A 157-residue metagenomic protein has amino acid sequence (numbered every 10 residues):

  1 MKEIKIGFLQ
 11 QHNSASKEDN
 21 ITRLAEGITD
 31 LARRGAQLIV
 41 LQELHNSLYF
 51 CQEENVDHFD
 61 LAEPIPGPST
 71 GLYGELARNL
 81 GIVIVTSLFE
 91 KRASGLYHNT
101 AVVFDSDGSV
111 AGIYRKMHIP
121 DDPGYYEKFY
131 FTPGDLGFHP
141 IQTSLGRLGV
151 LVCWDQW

Functional and structural regions predicted by a protein language model:
M1-G7: Extreme N-terminal starter segment of soluble prokaryotic enzymes
G7-L9, I39, G149-L151: Hydrophobic positions in the central parallel beta-sheet of the AAA+
Q10-A15: Short polar catalytic/cofactor-binding loops
K17, E26-S106: Cys-nucleophile CN-hydrolase/nitrilase-fold catalytic domain and related Cys-dependent amidase chemistry that acts on
R92-W157: Active-site catalytic loop in hydrolytic enzyme cores
